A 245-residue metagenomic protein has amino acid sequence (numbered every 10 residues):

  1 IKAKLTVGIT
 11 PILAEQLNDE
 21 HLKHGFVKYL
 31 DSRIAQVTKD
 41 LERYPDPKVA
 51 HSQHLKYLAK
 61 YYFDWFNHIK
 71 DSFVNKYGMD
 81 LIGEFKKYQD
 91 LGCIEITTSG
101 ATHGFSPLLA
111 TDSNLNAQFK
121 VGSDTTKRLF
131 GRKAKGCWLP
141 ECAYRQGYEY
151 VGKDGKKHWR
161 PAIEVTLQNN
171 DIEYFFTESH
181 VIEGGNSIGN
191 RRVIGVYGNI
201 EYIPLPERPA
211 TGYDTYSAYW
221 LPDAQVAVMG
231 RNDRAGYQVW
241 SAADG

Functional and structural regions predicted by a protein language model:
I1-G245: Carbohydrate-active enzymes and regulators
